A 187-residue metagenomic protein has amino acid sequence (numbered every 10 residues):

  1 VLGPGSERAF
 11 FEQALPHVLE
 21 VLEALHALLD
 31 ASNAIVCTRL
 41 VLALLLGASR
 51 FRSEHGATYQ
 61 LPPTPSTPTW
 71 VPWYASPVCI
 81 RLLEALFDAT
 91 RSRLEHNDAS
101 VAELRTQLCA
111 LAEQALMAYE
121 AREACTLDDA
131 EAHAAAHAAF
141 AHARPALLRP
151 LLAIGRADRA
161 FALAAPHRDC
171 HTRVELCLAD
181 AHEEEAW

Functional and structural regions predicted by a protein language model:
V1-W187: Extended alpha-helical solenoid scaffolds
